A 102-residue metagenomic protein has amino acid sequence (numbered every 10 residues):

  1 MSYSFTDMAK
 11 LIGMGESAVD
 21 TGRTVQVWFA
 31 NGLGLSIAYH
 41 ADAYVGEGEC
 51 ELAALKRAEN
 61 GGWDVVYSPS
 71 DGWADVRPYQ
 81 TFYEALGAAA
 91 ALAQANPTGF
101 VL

Functional and structural regions predicted by a protein language model:
M1-Y44: Negatively charged, low-complexity tracts enriched in Asp/Glu with abundant Ser/Thr
D7, L55-L102: Mixed-charge, Lys/Arg-enriched low-complexity segments
L11, S17-V19, H40-C50, P78-Y79 (+3 more regions): An extracellular/secretory-lumen and virion-surface interaction module
Q26-W73: A short, structured beta-strand/loop element
